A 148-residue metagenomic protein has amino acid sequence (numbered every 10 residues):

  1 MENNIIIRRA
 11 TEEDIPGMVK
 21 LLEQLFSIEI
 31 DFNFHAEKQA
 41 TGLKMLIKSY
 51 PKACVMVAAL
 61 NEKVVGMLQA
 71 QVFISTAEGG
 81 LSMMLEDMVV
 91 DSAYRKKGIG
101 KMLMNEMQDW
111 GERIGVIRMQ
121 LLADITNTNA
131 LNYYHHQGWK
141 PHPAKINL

Functional and structural regions predicted by a protein language model:
I6-M18: A short beta-loop-alpha structural element at the N-terminal edge of CoA-dependent acyl/N-acetyltransferase catalytic
L22-M45: Conserved GNAT-fold acetyl-CoA-binding loop/helix
M45-V57, M84: A short helix-loop-beta-strand connector motif used in the catalytic cores of GNAT acetyltransferases and, in some
V55-V57, K63-V72, V89: Conserved beta-strand in the GNAT
L81-S92: Conserved acetyl-CoA binding element of GNAT-fold acetyltransferases
V90, K96-D109, H136: Conserved acetyl-CoA-binding loop-helix of GNAT-fold acetyltransferases
K101, R113, I125-P143: Conserved active-site alpha-helix within GNAT-family acetyltransferase domains
M104, G111-L122: Conserved GNAT acetyl-CoA-binding A-motif
